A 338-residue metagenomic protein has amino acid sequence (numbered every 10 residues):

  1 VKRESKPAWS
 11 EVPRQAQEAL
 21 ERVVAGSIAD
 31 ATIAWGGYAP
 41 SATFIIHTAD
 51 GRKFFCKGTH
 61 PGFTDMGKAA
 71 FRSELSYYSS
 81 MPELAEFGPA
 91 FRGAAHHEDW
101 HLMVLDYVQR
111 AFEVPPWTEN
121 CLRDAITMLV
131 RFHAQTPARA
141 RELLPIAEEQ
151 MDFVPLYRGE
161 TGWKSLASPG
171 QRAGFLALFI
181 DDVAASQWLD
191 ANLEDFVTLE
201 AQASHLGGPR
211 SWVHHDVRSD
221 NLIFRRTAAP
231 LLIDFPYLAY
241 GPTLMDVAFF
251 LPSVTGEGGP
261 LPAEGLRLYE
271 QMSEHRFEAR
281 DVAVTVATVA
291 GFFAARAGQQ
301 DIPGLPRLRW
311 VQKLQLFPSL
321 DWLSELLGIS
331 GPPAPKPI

Functional and structural regions predicted by a protein language model:
V1-T32: Juxta-kinase regulatory segment immediately upstream of eukaryotic protein kinase catalytic domains
E4-S5, T59-A70, Q300-V311: Short, flexible/disordered intra-domain loops and linkers
W35-T48, F54-C56, V197-M245: Active-site acidic catalytic loop and adjacent metal/ATP-binding pocket of ATP-dependent phosphoryl transfer enzymes
G37-P40, H97-H101: Short acidic/glycine-enriched loop/turn segments that link adjacent beta-strands
F54-A95, P115-R131: A conserved alpha-helical element in kinase catalytic cores
D99-A111: Conserved short submotifs of the Hanks-type protein kinase catalytic core that shape the nucleotide-binding pocket
F112-W188, G208-R210: A cross-family kinase active-site recognition segment
L244-R276, V286-P306, L314-S319: Active-site activation/catalytic loop segments of kinase-like enzymes and analogous catalytic loops in related
